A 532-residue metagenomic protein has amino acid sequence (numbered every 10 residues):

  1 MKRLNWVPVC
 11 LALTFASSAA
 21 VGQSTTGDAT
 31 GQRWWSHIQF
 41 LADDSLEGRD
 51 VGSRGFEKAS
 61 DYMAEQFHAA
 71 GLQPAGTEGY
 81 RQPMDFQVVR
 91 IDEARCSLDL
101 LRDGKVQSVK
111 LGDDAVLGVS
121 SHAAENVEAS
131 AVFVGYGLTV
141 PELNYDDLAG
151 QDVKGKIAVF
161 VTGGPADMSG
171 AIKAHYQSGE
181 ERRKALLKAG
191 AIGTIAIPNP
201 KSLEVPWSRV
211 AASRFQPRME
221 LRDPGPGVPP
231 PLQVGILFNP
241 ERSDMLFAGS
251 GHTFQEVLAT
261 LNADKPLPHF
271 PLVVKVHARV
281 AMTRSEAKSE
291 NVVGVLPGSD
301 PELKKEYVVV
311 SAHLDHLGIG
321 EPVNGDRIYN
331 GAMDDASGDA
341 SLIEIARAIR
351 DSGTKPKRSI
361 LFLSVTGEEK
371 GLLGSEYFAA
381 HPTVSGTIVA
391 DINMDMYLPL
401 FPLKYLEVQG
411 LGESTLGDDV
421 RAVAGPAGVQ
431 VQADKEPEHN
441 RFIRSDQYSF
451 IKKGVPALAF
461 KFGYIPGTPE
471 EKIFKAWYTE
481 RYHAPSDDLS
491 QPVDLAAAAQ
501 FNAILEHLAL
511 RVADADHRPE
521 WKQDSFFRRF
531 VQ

Functional and structural regions predicted by a protein language model:
P8-S18: Bacterial N-terminal signal peptides
A20-A75, K305-Y307, K522: N-terminal hydrophobic or amphipathic helices/low-complexity stretches enriched in small/hydrophobic/Pro/Gly
E47-P165, L272, R284, K288-S289 (+1 more regions): Noncatalytic luminal/extracellular "stalk/propeptide" segments of secretory-pathway proteins
D103, L111-D146, G150, G227-G331 (+2 more regions): Soluble metallo-hydrolase cores and metallopeptidase-like ectodomains found primarily in the secretory/periplasmic
S108-V109, A124, R222-P226, P230-F254 (+2 more regions): Metal-dependent peptidase/peptidase-like ectodomains
V109-P226, P231-L232, P297, K305 (+4 more regions): Extracellular/luminal Protease-associated
H175-E181, A185, S202, G318 (+1 more regions): Acidic/histidine-rich catalytic neighborhood of metal-dependent amide-processing enzymes
A340, R347, D351, G467-V531: His/Asp/Glu-rich mid-to-C-terminal helical/loop segments that flank catalytic regions of hydrolases
